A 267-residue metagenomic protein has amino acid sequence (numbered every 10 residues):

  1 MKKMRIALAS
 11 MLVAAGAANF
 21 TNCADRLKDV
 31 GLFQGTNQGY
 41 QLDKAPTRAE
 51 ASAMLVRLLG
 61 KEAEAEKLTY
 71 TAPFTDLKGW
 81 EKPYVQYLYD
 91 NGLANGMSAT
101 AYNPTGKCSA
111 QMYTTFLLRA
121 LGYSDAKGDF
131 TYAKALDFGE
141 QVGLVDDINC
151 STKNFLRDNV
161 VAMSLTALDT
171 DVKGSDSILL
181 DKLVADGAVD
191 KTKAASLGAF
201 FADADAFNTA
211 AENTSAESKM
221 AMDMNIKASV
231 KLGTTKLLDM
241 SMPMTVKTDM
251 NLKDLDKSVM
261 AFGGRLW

Functional and structural regions predicted by a protein language model:
K2-K82, N91-Q111, L117-N154, A167-D205: Feature responds to low-complexity, polar/acidic, surface-exposed segments characteristic of secreted/exported proteins
L88: N-terminal cofactor/phosphate-binding cores enriched in small/glycine residues, especially glycine-rich loops such as
R157: Extracellular structured ligand-interaction cores
F201-W267: Subset-of-secretome marker
